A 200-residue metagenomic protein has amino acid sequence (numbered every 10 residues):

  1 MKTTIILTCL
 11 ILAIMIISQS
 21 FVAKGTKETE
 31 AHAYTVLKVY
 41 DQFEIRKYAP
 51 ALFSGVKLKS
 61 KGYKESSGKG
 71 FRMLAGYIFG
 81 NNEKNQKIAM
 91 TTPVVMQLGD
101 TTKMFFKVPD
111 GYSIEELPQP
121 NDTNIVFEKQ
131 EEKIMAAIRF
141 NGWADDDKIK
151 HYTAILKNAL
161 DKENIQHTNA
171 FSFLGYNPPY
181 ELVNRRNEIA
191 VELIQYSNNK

Functional and structural regions predicted by a protein language model:
K2-K200: A solvent-exposed interaction/effector surface
